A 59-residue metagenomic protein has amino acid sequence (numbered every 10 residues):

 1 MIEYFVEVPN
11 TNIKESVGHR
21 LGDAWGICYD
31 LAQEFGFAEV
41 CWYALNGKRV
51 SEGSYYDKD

Functional and structural regions predicted by a protein language model:
M1-I13: Short aromatic-glycine-(Arg/Gly/Cys) micro-motifs in beta-strand/loop hairpins
P9-T11, G22, Y29, L45 (+1 more regions): Intrinsic-disorder/low-complexity regions
I13-V17, L21, V50-E52: Local beta-strand/beta-hairpin segments that build beta-sheet-rich folds
G18-W42: A short, charged, amphipathic alpha-helix used as a generic interaction element across diverse proteins
Q33-D59: Short, mixed-charge low-complexity intrinsically disordered segments
